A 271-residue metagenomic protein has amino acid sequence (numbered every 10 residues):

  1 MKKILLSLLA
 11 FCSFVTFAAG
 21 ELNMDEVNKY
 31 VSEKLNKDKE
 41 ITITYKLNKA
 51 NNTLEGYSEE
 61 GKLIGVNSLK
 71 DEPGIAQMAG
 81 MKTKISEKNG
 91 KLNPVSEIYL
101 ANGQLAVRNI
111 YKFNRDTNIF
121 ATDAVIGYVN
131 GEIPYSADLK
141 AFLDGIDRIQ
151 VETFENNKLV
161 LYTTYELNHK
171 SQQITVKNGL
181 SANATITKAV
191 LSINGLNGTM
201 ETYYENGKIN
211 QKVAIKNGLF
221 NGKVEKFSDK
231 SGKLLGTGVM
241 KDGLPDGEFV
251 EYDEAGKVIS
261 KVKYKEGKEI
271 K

Functional and structural regions predicted by a protein language model:
I4-F14: Sec-dependent N-terminal signal peptides
V15-K271: Glycine/tyrosine- and acidic-biased, solvent-exposed loop/turn segments at the edges of beta-strands
